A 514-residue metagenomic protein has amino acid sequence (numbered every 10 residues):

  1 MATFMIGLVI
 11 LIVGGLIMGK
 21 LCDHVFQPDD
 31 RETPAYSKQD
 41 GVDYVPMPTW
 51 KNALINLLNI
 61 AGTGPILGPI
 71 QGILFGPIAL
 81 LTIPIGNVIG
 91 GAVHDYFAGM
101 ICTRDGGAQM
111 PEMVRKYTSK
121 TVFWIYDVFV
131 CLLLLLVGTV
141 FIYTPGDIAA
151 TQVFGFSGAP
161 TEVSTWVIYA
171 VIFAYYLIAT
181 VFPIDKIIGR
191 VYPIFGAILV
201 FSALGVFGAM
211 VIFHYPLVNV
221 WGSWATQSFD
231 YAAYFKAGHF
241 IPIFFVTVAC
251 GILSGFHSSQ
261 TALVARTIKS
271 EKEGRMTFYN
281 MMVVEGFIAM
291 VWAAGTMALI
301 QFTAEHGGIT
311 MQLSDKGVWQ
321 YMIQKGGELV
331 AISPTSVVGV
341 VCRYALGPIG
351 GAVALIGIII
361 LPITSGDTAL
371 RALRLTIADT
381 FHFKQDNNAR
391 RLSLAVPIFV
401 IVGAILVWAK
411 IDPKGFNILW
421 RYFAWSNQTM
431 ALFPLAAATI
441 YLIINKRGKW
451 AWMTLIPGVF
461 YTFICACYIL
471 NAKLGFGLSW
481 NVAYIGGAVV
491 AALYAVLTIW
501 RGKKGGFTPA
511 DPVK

Functional and structural regions predicted by a protein language model:
M1-G19, G72-C102, P111, G351 (+1 more regions): Extracellular loop-to-transmembrane helix junctions
G7-I17, V130, L134-G138, G196-F213 (+3 more regions): Selective recognition of specific alpha-helical transmembrane segments in multi-pass small-molecule
I10, G15, G90-G106, M110-V181 (+3 more regions): Helix-loop-helix module between adjacent transmembrane segments
I10-I66, E273: Membrane-interface "cap" regions at the ends of multi-pass membrane proteins
M47-G64, F207-Y215, S228-G295, I356-S365: Hydrophobic, membrane-embedded alpha-helices of multi-pass small-molecule transporters
G99, V211-S223, M281-V340, K410-K414: Extracellular/periplasmic helix-exit of transmembrane alpha-helices
F123-W124, E162-A170, N280-M290, M297 (+6 more regions): Loop-to-transmembrane helix boundary motifs in multi-pass membrane proteins
G138-F156, S164-V167, A179-T180, L199-A232 (+2 more regions): Hydrophobic alpha-helical segments and their helix-loop junctions in multi-pass secondary transporters
